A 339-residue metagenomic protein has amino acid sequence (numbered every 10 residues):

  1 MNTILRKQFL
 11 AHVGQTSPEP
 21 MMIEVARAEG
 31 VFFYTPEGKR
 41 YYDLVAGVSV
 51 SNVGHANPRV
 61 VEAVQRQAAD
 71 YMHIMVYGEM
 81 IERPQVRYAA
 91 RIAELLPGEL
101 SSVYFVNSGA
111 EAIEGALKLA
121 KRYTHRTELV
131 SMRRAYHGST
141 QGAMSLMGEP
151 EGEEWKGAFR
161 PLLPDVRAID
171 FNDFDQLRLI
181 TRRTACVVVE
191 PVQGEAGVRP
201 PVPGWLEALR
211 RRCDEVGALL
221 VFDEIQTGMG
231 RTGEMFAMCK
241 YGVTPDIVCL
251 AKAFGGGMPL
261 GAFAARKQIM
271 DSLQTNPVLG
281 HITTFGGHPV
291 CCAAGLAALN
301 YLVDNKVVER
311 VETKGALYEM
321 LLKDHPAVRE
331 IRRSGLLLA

Functional and structural regions predicted by a protein language model:
M1-A339: Conserved N-terminal phosphate-binding loop of PLP-dependent enzymes in the Aspartate aminotransferase
